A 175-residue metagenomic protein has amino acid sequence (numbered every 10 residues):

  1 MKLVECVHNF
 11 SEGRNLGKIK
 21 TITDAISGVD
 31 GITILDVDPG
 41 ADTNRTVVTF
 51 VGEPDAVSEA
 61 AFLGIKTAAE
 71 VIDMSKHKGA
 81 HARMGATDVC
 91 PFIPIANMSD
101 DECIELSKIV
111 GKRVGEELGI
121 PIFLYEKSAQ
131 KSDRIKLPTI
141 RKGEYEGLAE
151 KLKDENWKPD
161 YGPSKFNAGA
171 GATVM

Functional and structural regions predicted by a protein language model:
M1-M175: Long, contiguous binding/interaction regions
